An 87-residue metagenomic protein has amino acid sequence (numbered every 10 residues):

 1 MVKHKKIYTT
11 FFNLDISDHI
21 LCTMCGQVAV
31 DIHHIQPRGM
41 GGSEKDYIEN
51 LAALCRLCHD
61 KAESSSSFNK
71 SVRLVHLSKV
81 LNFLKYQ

Functional and structural regions predicted by a protein language model:
M1-H4, S67-K70, K85-Y86: Nuclease and nuclease-like effector domains acting on nucleic acids or nucleotide cofactors
M1-L21, G41-K45, E49, V80: Short, charged surface segments at domain edges that flank catalytic/cofactor-binding sites
V2, D31-I32, L57, L74: Intrinsically disordered, low-complexity regions enriched for glutamine and histidine
L21-L51, A62: Histidine-centered nuclease catalytic patch
P37-E44, N69-K79: Short cysteine/histidine-rich metal-coordination sites, predominantly Zn2+-binding motifs
L51-R73: Short Cys/His-centered divalent metal-binding micro-motifs
S78-Q87: Active-site or metal-binding loop neighborhoods of secreted/extracellular toxin and effector enzymes
